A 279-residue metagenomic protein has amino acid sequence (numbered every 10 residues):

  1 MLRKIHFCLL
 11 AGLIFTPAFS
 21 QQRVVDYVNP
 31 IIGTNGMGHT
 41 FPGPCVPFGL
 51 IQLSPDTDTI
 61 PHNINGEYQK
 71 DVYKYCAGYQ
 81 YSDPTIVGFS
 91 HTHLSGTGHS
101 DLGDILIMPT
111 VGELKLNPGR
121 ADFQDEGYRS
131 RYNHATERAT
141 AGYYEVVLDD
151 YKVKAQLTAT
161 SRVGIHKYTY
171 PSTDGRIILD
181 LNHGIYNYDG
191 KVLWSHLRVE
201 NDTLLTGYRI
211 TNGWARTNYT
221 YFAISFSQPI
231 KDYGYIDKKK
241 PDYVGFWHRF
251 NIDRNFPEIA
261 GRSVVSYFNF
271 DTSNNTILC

Functional and structural regions predicted by a protein language model:
M1-Q22: Bacterial Sec-dependent N-terminal signal peptides
Q21-C279: Accessory carbohydrate-recognition regions in carbohydrate-active enzymes
